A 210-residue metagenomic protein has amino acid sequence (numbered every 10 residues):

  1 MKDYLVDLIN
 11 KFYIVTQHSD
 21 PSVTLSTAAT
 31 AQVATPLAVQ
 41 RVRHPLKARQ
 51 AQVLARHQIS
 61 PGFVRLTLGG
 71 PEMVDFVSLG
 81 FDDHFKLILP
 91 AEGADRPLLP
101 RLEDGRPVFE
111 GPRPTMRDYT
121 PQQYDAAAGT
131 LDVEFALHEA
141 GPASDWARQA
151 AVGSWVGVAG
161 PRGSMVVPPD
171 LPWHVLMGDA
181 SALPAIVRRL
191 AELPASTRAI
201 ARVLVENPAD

Functional and structural regions predicted by a protein language model:
L5, I9-D210: Extended, composition-driven regions rather than compact fold-specific motifs
